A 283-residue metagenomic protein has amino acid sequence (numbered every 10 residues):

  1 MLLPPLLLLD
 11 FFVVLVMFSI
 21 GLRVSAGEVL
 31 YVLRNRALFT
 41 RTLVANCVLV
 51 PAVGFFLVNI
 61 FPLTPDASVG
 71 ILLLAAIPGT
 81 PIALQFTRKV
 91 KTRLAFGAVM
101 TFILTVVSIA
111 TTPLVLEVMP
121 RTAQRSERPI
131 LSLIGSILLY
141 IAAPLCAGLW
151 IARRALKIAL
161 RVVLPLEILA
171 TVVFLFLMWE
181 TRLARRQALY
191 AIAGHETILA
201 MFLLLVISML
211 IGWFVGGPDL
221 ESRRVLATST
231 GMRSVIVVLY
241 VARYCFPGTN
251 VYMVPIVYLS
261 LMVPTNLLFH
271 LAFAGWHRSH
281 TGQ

Functional and structural regions predicted by a protein language model:
M1-Q283: Alpha-helical transmembrane segments of multi-pass small-molecule/ion transporters
